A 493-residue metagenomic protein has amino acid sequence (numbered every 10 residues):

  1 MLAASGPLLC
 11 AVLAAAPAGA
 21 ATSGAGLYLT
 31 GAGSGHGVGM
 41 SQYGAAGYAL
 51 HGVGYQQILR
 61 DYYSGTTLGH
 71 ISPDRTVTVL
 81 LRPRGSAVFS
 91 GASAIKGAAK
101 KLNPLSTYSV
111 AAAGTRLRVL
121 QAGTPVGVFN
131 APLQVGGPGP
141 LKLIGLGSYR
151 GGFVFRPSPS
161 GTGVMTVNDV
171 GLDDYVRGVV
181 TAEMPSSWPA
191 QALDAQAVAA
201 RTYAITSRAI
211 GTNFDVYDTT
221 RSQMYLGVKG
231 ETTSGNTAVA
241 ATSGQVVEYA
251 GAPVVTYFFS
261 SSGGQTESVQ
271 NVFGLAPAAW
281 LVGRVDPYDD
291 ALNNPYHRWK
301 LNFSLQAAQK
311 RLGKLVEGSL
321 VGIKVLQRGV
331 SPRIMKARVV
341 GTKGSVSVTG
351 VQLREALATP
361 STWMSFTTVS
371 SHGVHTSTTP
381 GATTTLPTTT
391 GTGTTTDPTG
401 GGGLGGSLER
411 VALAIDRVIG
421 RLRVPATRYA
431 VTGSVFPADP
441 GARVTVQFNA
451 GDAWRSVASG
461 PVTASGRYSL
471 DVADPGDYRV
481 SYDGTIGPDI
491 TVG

Functional and structural regions predicted by a protein language model:
M1-A430, S434-R455, P461-A473, D477-G493: Conserved, single-site charged/polar hotspot
